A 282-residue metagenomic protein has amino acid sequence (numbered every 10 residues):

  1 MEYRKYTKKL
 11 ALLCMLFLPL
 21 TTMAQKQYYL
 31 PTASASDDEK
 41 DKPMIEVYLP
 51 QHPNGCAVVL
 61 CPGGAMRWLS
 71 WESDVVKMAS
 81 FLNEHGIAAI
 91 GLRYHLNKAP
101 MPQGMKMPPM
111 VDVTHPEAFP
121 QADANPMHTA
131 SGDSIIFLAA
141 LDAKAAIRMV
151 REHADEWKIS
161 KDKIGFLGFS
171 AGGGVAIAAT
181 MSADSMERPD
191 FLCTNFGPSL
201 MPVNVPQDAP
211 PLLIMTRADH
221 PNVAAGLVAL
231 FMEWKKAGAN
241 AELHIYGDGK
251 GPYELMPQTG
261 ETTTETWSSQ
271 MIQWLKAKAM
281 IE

Functional and structural regions predicted by a protein language model:
Q25-H52: N-terminal cap/lid segment of alpha/beta-hydrolase-fold proteins
P43-E46, M105, T114, N240-E282: C-terminal catalytic histidine-bearing segment of alpha/beta-hydrolase fold enzymes
G55-G64: Short beta-strand element of the alpha/beta-hydrolase
W68-K77, Y94, A225-L227: The serine-hydrolase catalytic nucleophile loop
E72-I90, M232: Short amphipathic alpha-helix adjacent to the substrate-entry channel of hydrolases
K106-D155, S268-Q270: Alpha/beta-hydrolase active-site loop
F137-A209: Primarily recognizes the serine-hydrolase "nucleophile elbow" in alpha/beta-hydrolase and SGNH/GDSL folds
D190-G247: The feature captures the conserved acid-bearing segment of alpha/beta-hydrolase catalytic domains
